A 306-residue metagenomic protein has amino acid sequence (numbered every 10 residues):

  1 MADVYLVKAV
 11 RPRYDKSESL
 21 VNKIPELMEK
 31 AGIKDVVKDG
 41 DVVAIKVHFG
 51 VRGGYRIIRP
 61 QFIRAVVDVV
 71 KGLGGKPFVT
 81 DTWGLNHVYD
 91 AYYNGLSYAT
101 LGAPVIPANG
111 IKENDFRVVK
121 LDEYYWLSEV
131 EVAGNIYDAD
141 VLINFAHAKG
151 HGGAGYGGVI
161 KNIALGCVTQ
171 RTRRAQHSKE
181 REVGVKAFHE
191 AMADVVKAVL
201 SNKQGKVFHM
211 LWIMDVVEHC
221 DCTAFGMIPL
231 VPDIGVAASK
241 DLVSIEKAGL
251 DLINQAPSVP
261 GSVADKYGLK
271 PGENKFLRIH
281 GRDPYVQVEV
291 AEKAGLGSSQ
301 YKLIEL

Functional and structural regions predicted by a protein language model:
A2-G54, I58-I63, V67-L306: Extended, low-polarity segments enriched in aliphatic/aromatic residues
